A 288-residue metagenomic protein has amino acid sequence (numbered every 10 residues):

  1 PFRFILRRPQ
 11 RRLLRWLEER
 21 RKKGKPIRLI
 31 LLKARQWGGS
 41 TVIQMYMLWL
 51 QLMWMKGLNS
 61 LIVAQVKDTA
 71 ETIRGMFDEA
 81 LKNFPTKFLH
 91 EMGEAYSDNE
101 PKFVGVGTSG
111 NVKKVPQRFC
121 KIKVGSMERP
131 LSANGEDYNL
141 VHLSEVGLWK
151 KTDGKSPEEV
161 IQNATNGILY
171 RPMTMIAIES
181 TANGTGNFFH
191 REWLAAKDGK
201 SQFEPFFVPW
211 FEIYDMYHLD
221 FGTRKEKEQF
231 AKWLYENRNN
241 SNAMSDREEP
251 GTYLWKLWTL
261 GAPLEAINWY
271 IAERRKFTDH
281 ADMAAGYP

Functional and structural regions predicted by a protein language model:
P1-P288: Phosphate/NTP-binding elements of NTP-utilizing enzymes
